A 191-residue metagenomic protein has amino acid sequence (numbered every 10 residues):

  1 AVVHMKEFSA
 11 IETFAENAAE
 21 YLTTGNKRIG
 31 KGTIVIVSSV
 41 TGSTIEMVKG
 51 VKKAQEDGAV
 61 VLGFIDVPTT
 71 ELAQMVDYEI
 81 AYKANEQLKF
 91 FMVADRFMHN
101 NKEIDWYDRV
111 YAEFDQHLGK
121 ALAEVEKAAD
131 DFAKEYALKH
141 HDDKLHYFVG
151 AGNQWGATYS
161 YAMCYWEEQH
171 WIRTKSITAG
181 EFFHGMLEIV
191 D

Functional and structural regions predicted by a protein language model:
A1-A112, A151: Glycine-rich phosphate-binding loops that contact phosphosugars or nucleotide phosphates
A1-K31, H140-M186: Anionic-ligand anchoring segments at beta-strand to alpha-helix junctions in alpha/beta enzyme folds, i.e., glycine
I80, E86, H99-I177: Active-site phosphate/pyrophosphate-binding segments
E188-D191: C-terminal active-site/capping subdomain that shapes the small-molecule cofactor and substrate pocket of enzyme
